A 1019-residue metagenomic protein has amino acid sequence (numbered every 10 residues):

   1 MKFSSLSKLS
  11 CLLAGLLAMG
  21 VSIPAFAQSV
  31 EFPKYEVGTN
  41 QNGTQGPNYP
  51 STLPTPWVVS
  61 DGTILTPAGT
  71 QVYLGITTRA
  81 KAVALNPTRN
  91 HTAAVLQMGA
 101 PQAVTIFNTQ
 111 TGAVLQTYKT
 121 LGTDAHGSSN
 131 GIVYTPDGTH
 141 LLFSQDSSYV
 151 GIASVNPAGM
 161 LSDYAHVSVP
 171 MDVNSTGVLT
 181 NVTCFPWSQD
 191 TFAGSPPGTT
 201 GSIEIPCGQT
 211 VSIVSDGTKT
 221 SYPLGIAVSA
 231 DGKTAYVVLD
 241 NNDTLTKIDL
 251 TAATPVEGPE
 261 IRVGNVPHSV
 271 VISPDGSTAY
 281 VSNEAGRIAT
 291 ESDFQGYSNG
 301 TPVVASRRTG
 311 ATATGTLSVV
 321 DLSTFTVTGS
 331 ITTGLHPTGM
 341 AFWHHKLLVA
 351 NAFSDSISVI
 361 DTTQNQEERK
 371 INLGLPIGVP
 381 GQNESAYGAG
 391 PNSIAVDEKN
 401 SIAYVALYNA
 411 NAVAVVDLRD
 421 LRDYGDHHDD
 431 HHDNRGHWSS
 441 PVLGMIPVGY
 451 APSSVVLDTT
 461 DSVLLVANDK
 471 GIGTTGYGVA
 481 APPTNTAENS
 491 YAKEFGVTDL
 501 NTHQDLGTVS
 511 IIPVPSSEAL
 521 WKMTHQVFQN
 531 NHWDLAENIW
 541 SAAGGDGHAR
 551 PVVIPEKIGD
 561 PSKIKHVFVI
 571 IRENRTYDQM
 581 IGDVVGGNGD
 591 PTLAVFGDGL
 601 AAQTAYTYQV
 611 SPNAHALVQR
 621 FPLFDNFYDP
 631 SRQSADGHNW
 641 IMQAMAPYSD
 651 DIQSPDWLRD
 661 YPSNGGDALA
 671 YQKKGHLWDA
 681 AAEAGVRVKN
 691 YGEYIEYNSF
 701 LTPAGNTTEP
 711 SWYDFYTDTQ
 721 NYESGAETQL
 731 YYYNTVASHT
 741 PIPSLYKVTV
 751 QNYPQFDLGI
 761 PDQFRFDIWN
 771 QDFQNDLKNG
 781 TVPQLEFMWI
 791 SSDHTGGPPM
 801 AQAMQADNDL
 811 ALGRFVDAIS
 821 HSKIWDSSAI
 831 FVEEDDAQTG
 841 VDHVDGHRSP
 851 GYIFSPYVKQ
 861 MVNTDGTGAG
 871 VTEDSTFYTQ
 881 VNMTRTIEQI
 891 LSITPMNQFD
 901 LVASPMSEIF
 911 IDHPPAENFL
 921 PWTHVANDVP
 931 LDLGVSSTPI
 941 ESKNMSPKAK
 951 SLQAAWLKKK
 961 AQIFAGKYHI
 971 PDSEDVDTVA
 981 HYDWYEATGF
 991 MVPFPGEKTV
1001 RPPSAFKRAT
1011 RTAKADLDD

Functional and structural regions predicted by a protein language model:
K2-L12: Bacterial N-terminal signal peptides that target proteins for export
F3, G296-G300, V832: Short, solvent-exposed helix-helix connector turns and helix-capping sites enriched in acidic/polar residues
S10-S22: Bacterial N-terminal signal peptides
L12-A14, L65, T502, S634 (+1 more regions): A generic structural signal for short, non-catalytic loop/turn and secondary-structure boundary residues
G20, A27-V552: Predominantly soluble domains enriched in secretory-pathway, periplasmic, or organellar proteins
W521-D1019: N-terminal pro-sequences and low-complexity stem/linker regions of secreted or lumenal proteins
